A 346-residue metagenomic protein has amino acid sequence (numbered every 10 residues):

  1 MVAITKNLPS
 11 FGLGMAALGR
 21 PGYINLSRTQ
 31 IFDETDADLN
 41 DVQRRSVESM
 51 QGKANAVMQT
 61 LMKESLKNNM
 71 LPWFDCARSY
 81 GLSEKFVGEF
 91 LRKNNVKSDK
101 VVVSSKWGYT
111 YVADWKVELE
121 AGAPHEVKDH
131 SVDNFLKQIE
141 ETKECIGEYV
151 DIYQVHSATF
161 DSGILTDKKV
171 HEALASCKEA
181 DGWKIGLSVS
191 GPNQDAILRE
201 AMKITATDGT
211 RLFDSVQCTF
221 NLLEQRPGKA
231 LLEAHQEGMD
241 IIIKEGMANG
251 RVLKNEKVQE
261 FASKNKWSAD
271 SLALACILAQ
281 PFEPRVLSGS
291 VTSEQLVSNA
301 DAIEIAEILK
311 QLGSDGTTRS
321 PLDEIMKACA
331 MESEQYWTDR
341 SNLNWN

Functional and structural regions predicted by a protein language model:
M1-V102: N-terminal binding-site loop/beta-alpha segment at the start of enzyme catalytic domains that lines or forms
I4, V57-K67, P72, L91-K93 (+1 more regions): Structured C-terminal cap/extension of enzyme domains
N7-F11, N68-W73, V96-V101, G147-D151 (+4 more regions): Short, well-ordered coil/turn segments that N-cap beta-strands
L13, F74, V87, V103 (+8 more regions): Conserved, mostly hydrophobic/aromatic
A16-L18, A77-S79, K106-T110, V155-A158 (+4 more regions): Active-site beta-loop-alpha junctions enriched in small/polar residues
T29-V47, Q59, E118-D214, N221-L222: Glycine/proline-rich, positively charged, aromatic-decorated active-site loop/lid region on the catalytic face
M58, M62, E84-L91, L136-K143 (+6 more regions): Generic structural signal for well-ordered alpha-helices, preferentially at hydrophobic/aromatic core positions
D99-A113: A short, structured active-site edge motif that brings together acidic residues
